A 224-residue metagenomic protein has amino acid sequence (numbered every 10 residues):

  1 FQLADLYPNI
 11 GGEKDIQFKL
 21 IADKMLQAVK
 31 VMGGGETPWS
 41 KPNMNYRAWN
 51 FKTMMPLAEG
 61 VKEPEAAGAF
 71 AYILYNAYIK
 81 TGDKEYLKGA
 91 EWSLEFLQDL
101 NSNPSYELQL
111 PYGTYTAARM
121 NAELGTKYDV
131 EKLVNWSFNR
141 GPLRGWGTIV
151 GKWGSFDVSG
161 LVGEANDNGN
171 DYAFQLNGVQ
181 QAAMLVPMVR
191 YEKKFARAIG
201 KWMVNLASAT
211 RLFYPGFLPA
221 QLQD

Functional and structural regions predicted by a protein language model:
F1-K14, L57-V61, G68-G82, P111-G125 (+2 more regions): Well-ordered alpha-helical scaffold segments within catalytic/enzyme domains
K14-K52, I79-S105, Y128-A165, A198-Q221: Long, well-ordered core segments of solenoidal/helical folds
L26-K30, A66-I73: Short low-complexity stretches enriched in small and charged residues
P38-N45, A58-A67: Short charge-dense sequence patches
A58-E65, S102, Y106, A173: Structural signature of alpha-solenoid helical repeat scaffolds
N168-D224: Active-site-proximal substrate-binding groove within the catalytic cores of carbohydrate-active enzymes
